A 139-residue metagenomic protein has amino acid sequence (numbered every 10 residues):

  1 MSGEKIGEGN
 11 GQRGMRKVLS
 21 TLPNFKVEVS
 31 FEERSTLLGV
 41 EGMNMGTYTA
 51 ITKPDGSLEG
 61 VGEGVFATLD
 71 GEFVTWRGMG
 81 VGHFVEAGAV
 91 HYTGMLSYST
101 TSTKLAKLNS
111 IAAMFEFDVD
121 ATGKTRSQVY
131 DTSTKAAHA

Functional and structural regions predicted by a protein language model:
M1-A139: Beta-strand-enriched cores of mature, soluble protein domains
